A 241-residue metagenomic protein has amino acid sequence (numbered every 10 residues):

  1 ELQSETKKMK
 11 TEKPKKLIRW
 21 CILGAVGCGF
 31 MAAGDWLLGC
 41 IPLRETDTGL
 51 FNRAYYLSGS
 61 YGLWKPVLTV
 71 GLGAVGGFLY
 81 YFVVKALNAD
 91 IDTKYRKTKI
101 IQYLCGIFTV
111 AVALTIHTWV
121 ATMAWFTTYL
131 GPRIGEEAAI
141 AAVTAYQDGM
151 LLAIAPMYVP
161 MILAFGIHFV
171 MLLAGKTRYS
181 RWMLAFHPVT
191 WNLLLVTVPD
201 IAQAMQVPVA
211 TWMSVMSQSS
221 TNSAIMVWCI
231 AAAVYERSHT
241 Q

Functional and structural regions predicted by a protein language model:
E1-K8: Short, Lys/Arg-enriched N-terminal segments with co-localized hydrophobic residues within the first ~10-30 amino acids
K10-T240: Hydrophobic, aromatic-enriched alpha-helical segments typical of multi-pass transmembrane helices
